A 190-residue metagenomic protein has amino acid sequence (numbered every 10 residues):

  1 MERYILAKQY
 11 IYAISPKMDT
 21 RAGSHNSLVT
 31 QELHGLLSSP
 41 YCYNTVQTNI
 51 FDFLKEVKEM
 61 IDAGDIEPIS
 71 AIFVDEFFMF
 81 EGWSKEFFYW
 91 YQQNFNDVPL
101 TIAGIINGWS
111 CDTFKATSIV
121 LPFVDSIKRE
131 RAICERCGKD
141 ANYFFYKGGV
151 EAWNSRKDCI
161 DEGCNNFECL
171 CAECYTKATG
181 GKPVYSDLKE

Functional and structural regions predicted by a protein language model:
M1-M60, G108-I119, R129-A132, D161-L188: Conserved P-loop
Y10-Y12, S70-F73, P99-T101: Residue-level preference for the first positions of well-ordered beta-strands
V57-I66, F95: Alpha-helix termini
E59-A63, D75, E190: Polar low-complexity intrinsically disordered regions
I66-F80: Conserved P-loop NTPase "ATPase switch" module shared by AAA+ and STAND
F77-E190: Replace "adjacent to P-loop NTPase cores in ATP/GTP-dependent enzymes" with "adjacent to NTP-binding cores
